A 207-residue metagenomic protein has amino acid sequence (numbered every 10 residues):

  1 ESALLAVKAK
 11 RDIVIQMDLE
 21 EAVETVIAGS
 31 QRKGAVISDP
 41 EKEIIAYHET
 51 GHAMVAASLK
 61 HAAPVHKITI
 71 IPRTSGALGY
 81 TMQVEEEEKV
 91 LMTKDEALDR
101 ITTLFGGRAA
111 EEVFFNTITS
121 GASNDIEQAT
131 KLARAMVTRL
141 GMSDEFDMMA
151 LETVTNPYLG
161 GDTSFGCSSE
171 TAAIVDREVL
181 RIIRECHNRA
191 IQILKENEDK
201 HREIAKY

Functional and structural regions predicted by a protein language model:
E1-M17, E24-R32, A53-V65, M136-S143: AAA+ ATPase "lid" subdomain C-terminal helix
L4-E20, T81-V90, K94: Short secondary-structure boundary segments
L4-K8, R32-K33, F115, N188 (+1 more regions): General structural signal for alpha-helix termini and helix-helix connectors
K8, D39, I118: Generic anion/oxyanion-binding catalytic loop in active/binding sites
E20-T25, T74-A77: Short, conserved phosphate-binding/catalytic loop or strand-edge motifs used in phosphoryl-/nucleotidyl-transfer
K33-I44: Short pre-active-site segment immediately N-terminal to the catalytic Zn-binding motif
E43-Y47, A53-Y207: Soluble catalytic regions of large protease machineries
